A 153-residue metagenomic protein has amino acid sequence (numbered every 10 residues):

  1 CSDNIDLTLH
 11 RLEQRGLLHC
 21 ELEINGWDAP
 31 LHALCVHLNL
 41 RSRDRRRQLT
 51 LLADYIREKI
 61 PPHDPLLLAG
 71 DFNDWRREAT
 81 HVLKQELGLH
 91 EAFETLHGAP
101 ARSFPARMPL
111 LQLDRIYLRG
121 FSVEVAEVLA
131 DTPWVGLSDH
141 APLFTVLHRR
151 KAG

Functional and structural regions predicted by a protein language model:
C1-P30, E127, T132: Structured beta-strand-rich core segments of catalytic domains in phosphoester-bond hydrolases
D3-H10, C35-R43: Surface-exposed cleft-lining segments at the edges of enzyme active sites
N4, A152-G153: Acidic, histidine-bearing metal-coordination/catalytic regions of metal-dependent phosphoesterases
L9-R11, H63-L66, N73-F144: Active site of divalent-metal-dependent phosphoester/diester hydrolases
Q14-C20, H32-L34, R115, A141-L143: Short beta-strand micro-motifs in enzyme catalytic cores
H19-G26, R119, S138, F144-R150: Active-site beta-strand termini and strand-to-loop segments that position acidic
H19-I24, P30-H32, R46-A69, E78-H81: His/acidic metal-ligating clusters that form di-metal
L38-L40, N73-W75, S122, R150-A152: Short, solvent-exposed loop/turn segments at secondary-structure junctions
